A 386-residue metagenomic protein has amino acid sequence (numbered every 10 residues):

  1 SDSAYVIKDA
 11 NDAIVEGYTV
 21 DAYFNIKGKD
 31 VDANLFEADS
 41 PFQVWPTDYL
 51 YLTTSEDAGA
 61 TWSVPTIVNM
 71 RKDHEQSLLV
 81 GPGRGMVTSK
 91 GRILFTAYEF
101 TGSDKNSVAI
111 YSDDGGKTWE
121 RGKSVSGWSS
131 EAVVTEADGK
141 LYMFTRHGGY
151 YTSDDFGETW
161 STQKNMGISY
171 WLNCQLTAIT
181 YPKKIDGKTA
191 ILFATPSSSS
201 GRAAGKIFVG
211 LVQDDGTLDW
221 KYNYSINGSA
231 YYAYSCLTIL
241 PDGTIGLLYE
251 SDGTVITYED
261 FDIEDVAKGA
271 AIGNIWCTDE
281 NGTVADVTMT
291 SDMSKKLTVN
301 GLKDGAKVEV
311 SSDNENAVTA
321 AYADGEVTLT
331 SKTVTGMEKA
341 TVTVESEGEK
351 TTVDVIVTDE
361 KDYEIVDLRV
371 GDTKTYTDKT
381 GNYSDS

Functional and structural regions predicted by a protein language model:
S1-W276: Asp-box/BNR beta-propeller blade signature and adjacent active/binding-site loops in extracellular glycan-interacting
G148, S346-E349, T380: Glycine-centered tight beta-turn/hairpin loop motif at sheet-sheet or coil-to-beta transitions
I272-V308, D362-D385: Solvent-exposed, low-complexity, repeat-rich "mucin-like" stalks and linkers
T283-V284, A321-V327: Extracellular beta-sheet repeat scaffolds used for adhesion and glycan interaction
A306, S311-A320, S386: Short, solvent-exposed loop/linker segments at beta-strand-coil boundaries, enriched for Pro/Gly and Ser/Thr
G325-M337: Extracellular/luminal low-complexity segments enriched in Ser/Thr/Pro
T335-G348: A short beta-strand micro-motif common to beta-rich folds, especially ectodomain repeats
T351-D359: C-terminal edge beta-strand
